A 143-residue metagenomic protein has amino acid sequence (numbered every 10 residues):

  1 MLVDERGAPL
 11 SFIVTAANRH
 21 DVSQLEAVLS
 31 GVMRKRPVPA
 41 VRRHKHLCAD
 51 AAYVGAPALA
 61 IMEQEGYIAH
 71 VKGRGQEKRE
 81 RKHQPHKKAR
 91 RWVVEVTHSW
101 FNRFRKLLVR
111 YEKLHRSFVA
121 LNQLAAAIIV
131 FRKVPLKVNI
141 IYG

Functional and structural regions predicted by a protein language model:
D4: Short, acidic, Ser/Thr-enriched surface-loop or helix-capping motifs
I13-V38: Active-site beta-loop-alpha junctions of metal-dependent nucleic acid enzymes, especially the RNase H-like/DDE
N18, P37-H115: Helix-centered, glycine/charged polyanion-binding patches within enzymatic domains that contact phosphate-containing
L25, D50, L124: Residue-level signal for inorganic ion chemistry
A27-S30, S99, A126-I129: Generic alpha-helical structural context detector
A120-G143: C-terminal domain-tail junction helix/linker
